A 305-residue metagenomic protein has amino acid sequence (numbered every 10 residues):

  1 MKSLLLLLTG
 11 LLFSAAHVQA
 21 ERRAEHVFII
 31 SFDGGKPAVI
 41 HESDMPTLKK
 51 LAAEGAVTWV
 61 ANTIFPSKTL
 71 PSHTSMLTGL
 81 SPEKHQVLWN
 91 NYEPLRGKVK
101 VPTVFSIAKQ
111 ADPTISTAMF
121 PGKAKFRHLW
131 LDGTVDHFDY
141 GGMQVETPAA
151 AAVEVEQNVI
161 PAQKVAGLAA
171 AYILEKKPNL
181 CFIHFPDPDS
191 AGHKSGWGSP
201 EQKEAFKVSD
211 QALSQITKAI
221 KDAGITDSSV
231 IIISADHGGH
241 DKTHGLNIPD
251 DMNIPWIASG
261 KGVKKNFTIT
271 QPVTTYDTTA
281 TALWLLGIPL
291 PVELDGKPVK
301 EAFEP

Functional and structural regions predicted by a protein language model:
L6-S14: Bacterial N-terminal signal peptides
R23-V27, E54-T58, A111-T117, K176-C181 (+3 more regions): Loop/turn elements at helix/coil->beta-strand transitions in domains of secreted/extracellular proteins
F28-S31, T47, A205-P249, W256 (+1 more regions): Metal-dependent active-site segment of extracytoplasmic phospho-/sulfohydrolases and closely related
A38-S72, L80: Short, structured active-site-proximal loop/turn typified by the sulfatase FGly-forming signature C/S-X-P-X-R
L77, N247-P289: Substrate-binding rim/cap in mid-to-C-terminal beta-strand-loop elements of soluble/periplasmic
H85-L88, R96-Q157: Catalytic-site neighborhoods of secreted/periplasmic enzymes that process anionic sulfate/phosphate groups
H128-A150, G167-Q211, Q215: Active-site His/acidic residue clusters
V273, I288-P305: Polar, surface-exposed loop/tail segments that function as active-site lids or cofactor/substrate-recognition elements
